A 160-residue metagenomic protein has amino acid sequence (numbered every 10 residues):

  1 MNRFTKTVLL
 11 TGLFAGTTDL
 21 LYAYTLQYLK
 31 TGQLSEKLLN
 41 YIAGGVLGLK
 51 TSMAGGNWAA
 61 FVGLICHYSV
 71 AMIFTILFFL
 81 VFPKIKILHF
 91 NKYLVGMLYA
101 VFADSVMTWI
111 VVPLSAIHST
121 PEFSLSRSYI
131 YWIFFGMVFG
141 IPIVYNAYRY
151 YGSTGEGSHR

Functional and structural regions predicted by a protein language model:
M1-F4, R149-R160: Short, charged juxtamembrane terminal tails flanking transmembrane helices
N2-G32: N-terminal signal-anchor transmembrane alpha helix
F14-A23, V70, F74, Y99 (+3 more regions): Alpha-helical transmembrane segments of multipass membrane proteins
Q33-N57: Extracytosolic (periplasmic/ER-lumenal) interhelical loops and adjacent juxtamembrane/interface segments of multi-pass
F61-F82: Hydrophobic alpha-helical transmembrane segments
K84-D104: Internal alpha-helical transmembrane segments of multi-pass membrane proteins
W109-Y131: Interfacial helix-loop-helix junctions of multi-pass membrane proteins
M137-S153: Membrane-water interface at the C-terminal end of transmembrane alpha helices
